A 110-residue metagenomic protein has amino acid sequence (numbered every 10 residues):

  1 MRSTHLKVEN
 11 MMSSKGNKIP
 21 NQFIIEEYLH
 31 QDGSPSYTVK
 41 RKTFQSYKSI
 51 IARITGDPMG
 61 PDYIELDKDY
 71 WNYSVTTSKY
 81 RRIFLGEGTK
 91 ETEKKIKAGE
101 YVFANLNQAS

Functional and structural regions predicted by a protein language model:
M1-S110: Terminal leader/tail segments of proteins
